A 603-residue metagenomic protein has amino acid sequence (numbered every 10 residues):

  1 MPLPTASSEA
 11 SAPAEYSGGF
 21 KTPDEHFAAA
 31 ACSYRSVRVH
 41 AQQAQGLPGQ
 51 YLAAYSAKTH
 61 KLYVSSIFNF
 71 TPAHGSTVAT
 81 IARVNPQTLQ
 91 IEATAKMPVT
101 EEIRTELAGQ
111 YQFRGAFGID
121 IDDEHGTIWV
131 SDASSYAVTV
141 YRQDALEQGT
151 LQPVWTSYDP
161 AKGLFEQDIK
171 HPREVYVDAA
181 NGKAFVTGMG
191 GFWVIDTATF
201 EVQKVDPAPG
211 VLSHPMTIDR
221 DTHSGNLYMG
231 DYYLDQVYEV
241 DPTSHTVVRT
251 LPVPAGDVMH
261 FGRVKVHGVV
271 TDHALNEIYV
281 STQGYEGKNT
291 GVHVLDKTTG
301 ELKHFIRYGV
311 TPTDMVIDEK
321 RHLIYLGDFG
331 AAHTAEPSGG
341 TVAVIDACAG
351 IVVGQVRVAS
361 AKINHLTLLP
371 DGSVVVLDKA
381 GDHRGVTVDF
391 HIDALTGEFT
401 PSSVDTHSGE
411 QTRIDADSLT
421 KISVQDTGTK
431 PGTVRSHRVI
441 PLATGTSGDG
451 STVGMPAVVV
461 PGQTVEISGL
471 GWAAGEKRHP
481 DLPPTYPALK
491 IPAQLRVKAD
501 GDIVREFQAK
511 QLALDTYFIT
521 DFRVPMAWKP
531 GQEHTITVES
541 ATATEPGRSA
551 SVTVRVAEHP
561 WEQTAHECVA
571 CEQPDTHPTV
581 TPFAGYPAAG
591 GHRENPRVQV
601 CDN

Functional and structural regions predicted by a protein language model:
L3-G448, G462, E466, R496 (+5 more regions): Predominantly soluble domains enriched in secretory-pathway, periplasmic, or organellar proteins
A41-Q43, V344, D426-N603: Extracytoplasmic/secretory-pathway segments with low complexity and glycosylation-like composition
